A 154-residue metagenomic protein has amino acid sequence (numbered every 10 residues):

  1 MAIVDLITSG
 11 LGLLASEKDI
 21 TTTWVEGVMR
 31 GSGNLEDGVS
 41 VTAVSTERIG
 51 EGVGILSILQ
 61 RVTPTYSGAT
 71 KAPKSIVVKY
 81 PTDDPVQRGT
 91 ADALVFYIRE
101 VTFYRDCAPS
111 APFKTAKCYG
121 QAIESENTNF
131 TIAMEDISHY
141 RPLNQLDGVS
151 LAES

Functional and structural regions predicted by a protein language model:
M1-I58, T65-P73: Regulatory N- and C-terminal appendages and interdomain linkers associated with kinase/kinase-like NTP transferase
T46-S154: Conserved ATP-binding subdomain of kinase catalytic cores across diverse folds
